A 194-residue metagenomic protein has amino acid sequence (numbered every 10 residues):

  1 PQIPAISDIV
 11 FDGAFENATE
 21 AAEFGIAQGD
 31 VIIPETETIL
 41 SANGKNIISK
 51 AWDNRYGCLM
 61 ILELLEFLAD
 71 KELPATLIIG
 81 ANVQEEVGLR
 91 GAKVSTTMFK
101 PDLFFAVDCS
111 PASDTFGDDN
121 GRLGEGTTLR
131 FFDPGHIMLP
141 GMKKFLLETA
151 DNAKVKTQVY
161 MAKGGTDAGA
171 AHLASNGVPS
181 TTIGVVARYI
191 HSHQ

Functional and structural regions predicted by a protein language model:
P1-Q194: N-terminal hydrophobic/helix-forming segments and targeting peptides
